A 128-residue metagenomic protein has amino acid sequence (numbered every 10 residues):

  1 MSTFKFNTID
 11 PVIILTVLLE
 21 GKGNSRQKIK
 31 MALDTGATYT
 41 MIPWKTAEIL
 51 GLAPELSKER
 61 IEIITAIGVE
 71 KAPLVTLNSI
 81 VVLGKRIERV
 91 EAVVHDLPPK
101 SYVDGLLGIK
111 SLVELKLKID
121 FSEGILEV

Functional and structural regions predicted by a protein language model:
M1-V128: Pepsin/retropepsin-fold aspartyl endopeptidases
